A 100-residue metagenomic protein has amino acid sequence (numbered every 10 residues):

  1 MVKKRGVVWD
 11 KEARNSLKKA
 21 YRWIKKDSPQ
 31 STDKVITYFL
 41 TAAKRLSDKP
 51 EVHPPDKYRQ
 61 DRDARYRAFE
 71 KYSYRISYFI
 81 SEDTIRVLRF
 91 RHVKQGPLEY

Functional and structural regions predicted by a protein language model:
M1-R65, T84, L98-Y100: Basic, Lys/Arg-enriched alpha-helical interface segments
R67-F69: Well-ordered beta-strand positions enriched in small/hydrophobic/aromatic, beta-favoring residues
K71-Y100: Enriched for short, Lys/Arg-rich terminal
